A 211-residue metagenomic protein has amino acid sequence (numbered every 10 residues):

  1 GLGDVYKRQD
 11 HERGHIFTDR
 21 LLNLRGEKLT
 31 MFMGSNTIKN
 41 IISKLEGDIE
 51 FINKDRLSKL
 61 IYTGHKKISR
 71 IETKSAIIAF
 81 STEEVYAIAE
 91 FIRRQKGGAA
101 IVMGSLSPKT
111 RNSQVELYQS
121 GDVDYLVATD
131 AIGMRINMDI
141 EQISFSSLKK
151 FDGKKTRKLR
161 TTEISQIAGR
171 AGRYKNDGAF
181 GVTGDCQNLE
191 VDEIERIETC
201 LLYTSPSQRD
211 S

Functional and structural regions predicted by a protein language model:
L2-Q9, Y203-D210: Conserved small/polar residues in nucleotide/adenosyl-binding loops
Q9-K54: Post-DEXD/H (motif II) to motif III coupling segment of the RecA-like Helicase ATP-binding lobe
T73-A89: Conserved strand-helix element at the start of the C-terminal RecA-like helicase core
V102-T110, T129-A131: Conserved helicase motor
S107-D122: Conserved helicase ATPase core of P-loop NTP-dependent helicases/translocases
Y118, L126-T129, S205, R209-S211: C-terminal accessory/connector segments of nucleic-acid motor ATPases
D124, I132-R170: Conserved RecA-like helicase motor core of SF1/SF2 enzymes
R160-I194: Conserved segment of the helicase C-terminal RecA-like domain
